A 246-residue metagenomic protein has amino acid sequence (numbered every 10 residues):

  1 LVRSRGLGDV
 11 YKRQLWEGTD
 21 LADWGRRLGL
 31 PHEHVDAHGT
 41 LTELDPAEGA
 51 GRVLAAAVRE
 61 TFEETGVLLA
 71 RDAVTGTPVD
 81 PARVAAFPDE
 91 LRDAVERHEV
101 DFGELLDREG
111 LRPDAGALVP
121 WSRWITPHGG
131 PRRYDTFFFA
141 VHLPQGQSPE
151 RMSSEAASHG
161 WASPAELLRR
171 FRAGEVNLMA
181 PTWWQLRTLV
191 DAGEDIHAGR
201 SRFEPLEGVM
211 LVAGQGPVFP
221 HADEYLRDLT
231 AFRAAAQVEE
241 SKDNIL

Functional and structural regions predicted by a protein language model:
L1, R133, W161: Short aromatic/basic micro-patch
L1-Y11: Single conserved hydrophobic/aromatic residue that forms the stacking wall/gate of nucleotide- or nucleobase-binding
R5, D20-D114, F139: The catalytic Nudix box helix
R52-F62, A165, A180-R187: A structural signal for well-ordered alpha-helical segments within the folded catalytic domains of diverse enzymes
P78-H98, A173-T182, T188, G193-R200: C-terminal long alpha-helix characteristic of the crotonase
E104-L111, A115-S122, T136-G146, E150-V176: NUDIX/MutT-family hydrolases
P127-G130: Short Gly/Pro-enriched turn/cap motifs at secondary-structure boundaries
A180-L246: Core RNA-modification/binding signature centered on pseudouridine synthases
